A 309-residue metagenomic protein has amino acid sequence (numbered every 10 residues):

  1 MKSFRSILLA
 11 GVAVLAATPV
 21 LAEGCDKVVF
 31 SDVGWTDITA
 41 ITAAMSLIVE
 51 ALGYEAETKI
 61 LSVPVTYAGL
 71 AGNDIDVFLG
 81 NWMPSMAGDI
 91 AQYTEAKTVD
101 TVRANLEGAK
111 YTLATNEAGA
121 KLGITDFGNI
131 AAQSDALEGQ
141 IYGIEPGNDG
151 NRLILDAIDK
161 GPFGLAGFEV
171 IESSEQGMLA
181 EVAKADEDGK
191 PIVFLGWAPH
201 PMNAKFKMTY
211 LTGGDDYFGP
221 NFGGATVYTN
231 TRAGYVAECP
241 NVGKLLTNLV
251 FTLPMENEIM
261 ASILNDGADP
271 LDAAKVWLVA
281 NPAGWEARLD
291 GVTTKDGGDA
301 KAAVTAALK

Functional and structural regions predicted by a protein language model:
T18-A22: Sec/Tat signal peptide C-region and signal peptidase I cleavage site
E23-D37, Y54-K59, E138-Y142, L246: Short, well-ordered beta-strand elements
T42, L61-K97, G177-E181, A185 (+1 more regions): Pocket-flanking alpha-helical
M45-L52, S134-F168: Ligand-binding cleft/hinge of the Venus flytrap
I75-L79, D149-D216: Ligand-binding pocket segment of bilobal, Venus flytrap-like solute-binding proteins
T98-G150: A conserved helix-loop-strand patch within extracytoplasmic ligand-binding domains of the periplasmic binding
K110-K121, G224-E238, A261-S262: A bilobed periplasmic-binding-protein/Venus flytrap-type ligand-binding module shared by bacterial periplasmic
T252-K309: C-terminal functional modules
